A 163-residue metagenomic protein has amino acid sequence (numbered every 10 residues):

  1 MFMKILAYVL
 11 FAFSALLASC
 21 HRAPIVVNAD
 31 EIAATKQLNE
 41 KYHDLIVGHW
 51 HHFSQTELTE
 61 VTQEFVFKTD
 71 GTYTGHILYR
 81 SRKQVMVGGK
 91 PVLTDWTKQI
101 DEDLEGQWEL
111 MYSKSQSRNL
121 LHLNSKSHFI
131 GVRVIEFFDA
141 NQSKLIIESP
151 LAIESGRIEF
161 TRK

Functional and structural regions predicted by a protein language model:
M1-L6: Positively charged n-region of N-terminal signal peptides that target proteins for export
L17-S19: C-terminal motif of bacterial Sec signal peptides marking the signal peptidase cleavage site
H21-A23: Bacterial signal peptide processing site
A29-H49, V66-K68: N-terminal helix-cap/turn-to-beta initiation motif at the start of protein domains
E31-T35, K98-Y112, A140-K163: Edge beta-strand at a domain terminus
Q55-L58, L78-Q142: Contiguous, well-ordered beta-strand patches that form the walls/edges of small beta-barrel/beta-sandwich domains
T69-Y73: Structural signal for glycine-centered tight turns and loop->strand junctions in beta-sheet-rich domains
